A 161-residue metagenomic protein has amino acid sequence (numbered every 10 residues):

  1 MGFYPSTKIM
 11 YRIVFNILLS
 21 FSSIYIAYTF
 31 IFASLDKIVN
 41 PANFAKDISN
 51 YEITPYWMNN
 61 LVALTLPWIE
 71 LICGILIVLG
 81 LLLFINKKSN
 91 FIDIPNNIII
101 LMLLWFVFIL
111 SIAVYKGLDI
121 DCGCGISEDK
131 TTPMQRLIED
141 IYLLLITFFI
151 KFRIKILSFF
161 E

Functional and structural regions predicted by a protein language model:
G2-E161: Membrane-interfacial helix-loop segments of redox and metal-homeostasis proteins, especially TM-loop-TM junctions
